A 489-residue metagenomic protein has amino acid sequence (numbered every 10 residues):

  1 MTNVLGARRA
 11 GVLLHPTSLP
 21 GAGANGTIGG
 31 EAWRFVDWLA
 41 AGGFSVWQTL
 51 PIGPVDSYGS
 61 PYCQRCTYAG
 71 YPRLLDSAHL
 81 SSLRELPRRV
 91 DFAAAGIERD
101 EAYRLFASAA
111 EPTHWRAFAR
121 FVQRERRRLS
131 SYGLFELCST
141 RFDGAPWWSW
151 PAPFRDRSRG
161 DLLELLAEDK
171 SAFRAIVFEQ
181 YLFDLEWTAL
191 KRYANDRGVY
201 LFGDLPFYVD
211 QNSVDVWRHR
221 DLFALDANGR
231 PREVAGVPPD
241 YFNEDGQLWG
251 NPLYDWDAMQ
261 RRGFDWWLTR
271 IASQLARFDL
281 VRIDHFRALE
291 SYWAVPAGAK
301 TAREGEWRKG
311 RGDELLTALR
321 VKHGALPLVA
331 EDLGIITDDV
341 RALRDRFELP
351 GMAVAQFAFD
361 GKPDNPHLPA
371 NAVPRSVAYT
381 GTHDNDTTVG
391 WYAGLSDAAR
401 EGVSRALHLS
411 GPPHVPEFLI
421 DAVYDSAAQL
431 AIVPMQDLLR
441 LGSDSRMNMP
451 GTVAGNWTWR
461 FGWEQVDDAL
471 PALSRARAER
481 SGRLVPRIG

Functional and structural regions predicted by a protein language model:
M1-G30, F35-G43: Mature N-terminal, pre-catalytic/accessory segment of carbohydrate-active enzymes
T2-H15, A22, Y58-Q180, D184 (+3 more regions): Alpha-amylase-like alpha-glycosidases and glucanotransferases acting on alpha-linked glucans and related
G30-V55, S273-L280, V423: Catalytic domains of carbohydrate-active enzymes, especially glycoside hydrolases
F35, L190, V340: Aromatic/hydrophobic pocket-lining residues that form π-stacking "cages" and hydrophobic walls in ligand
A40, W187-N195, R320, R344-D345: Surface-exposed amphipathic alpha-helices with a cationic face
L50, Y200-F202, P206, L280 (+1 more regions): Outer-envelope exported proteins of Gram-negative bacteria
I176-Y208: Conserved, well-ordered alpha-helix/loop/beta-strand core segments that scaffold catalytic motifs
L441-G489: In a subset of proteins, long, contiguous C-terminal domains/tails are tracked
